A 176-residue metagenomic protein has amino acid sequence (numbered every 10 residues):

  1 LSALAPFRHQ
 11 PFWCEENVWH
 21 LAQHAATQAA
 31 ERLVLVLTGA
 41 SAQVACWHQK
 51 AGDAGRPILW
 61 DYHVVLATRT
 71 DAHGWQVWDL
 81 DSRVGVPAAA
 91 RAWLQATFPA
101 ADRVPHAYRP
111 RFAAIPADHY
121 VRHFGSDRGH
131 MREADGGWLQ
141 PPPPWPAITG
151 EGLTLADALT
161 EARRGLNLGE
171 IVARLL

Functional and structural regions predicted by a protein language model:
L1-L176: A structural boundary/capping signal
